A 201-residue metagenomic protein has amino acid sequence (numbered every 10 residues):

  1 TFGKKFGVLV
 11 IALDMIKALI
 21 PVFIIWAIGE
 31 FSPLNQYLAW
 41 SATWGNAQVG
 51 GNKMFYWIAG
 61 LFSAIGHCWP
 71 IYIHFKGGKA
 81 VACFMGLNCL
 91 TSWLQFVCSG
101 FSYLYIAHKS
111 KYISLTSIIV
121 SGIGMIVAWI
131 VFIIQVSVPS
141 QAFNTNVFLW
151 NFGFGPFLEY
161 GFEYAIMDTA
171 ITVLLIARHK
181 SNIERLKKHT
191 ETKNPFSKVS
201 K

Functional and structural regions predicted by a protein language model:
T1-K4, F62, A80-S110, I123-F132: Interfacial segments of multi-pass membrane proteins
T1-L19, A47, C68-A82, H108-V120 (+2 more regions): Interhelical loop and helix-boundary elements at the membrane-water interface of polytopic inner-membrane proteins
V8, Y56-L61, M85, V97-F101 (+3 more regions): Hydrophobic alpha-helical transmembrane segments
I11-I24, V81, F96-F101, V120-M125 (+1 more regions): Core segments of transmembrane alpha-helices that mediate helix-helix packing or line hydrophobic substrate/ligand
L19-G29, F84-S92: Membrane-interfacial alpha-helical segments at the cytosolic side of multi-pass membrane proteins
V22-W26, H67, I71, A107 (+3 more regions): Structural signal for membrane-spanning alpha-helices in multi-pass inner-membrane proteins, emphasizing helix cores
L34-Q48, I133-L158: Membrane-interfacial helical/loop segments at transmembrane boundaries in membrane proteins
F162: C-terminal binding/interaction regions
